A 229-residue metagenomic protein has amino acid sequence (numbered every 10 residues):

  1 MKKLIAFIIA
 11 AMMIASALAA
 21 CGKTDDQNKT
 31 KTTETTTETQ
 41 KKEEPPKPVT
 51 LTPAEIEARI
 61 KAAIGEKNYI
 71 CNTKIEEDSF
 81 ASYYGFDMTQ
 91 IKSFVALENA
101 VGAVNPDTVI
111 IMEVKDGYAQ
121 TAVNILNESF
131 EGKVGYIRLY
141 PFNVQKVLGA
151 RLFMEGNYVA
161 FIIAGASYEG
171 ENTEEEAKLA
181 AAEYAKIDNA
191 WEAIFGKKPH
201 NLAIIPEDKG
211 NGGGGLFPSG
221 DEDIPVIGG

Functional and structural regions predicted by a protein language model:
M1-L4, I8-I9: Positively charged n-region of N-terminal signal peptides that target proteins for export
M13, K23-T24: N-terminal targeting and processing segments of secreted/endomembrane and organelle-targeted proteins
S16-A20: C-terminal motif of bacterial Sec signal peptides marking the signal peptidase cleavage site
T24-G229: Mature, Sec-exported extracytoplasmic domains of Gram-positive
